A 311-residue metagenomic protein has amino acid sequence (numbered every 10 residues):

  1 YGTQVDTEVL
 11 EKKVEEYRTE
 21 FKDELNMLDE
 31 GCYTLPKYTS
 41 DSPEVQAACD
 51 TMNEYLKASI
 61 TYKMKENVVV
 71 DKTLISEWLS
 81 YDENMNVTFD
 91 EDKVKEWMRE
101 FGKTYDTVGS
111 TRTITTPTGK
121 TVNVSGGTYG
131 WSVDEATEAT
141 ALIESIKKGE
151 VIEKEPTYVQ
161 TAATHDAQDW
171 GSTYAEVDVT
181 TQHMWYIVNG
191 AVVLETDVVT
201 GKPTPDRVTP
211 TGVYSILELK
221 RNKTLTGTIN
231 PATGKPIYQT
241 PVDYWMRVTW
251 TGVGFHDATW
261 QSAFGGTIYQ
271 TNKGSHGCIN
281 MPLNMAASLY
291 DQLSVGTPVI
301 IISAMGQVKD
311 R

Functional and structural regions predicted by a protein language model:
Y1-T240, Y244, L293-V295, I300-D310: Surface-exposed, secretory/extracytoplasmic low-complexity segments enriched in Ser/Thr/Asn/Gly/Pro
Y244-I301: Active-site scaffold segments
